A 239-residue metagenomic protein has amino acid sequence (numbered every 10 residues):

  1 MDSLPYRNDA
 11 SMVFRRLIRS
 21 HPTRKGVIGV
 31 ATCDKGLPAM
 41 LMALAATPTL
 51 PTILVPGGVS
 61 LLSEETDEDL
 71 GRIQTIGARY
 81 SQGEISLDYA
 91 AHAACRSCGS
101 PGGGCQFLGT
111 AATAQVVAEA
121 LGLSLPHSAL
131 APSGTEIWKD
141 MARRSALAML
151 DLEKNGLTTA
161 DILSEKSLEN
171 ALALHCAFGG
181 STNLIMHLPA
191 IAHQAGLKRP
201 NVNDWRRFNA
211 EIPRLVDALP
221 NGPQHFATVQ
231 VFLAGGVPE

Functional and structural regions predicted by a protein language model:
M1-D2, M42, A177-G180, L197-R199 (+2 more regions): Short glycine/threonine-rich loop-to-helix capping motif typified by GTGT followed within a few residues by an Asp-Pro
S3-N170, H175, A192-A195: Active-site cavity-forming subdomains of large catalytic enzyme subunits
V30-K35, C95-R96, N201-E239: Phosphate/diphosphate-binding loops
K35-A39, S60-S63, N183-I185, L215-V216 (+1 more regions): Flexible loop/turn segments at secondary-structure boundaries
G109-T113, N183-H187, G236: Catalytic-loop motifs flanking and including active-site residues across diverse enzymes
K154, A173-C176, H193-G196, A210-P213 (+2 more regions): Hydrophobic alpha-helix feature that most strongly marks membrane-spanning transmembrane helices and their immediate
A171-I185: Alpha-helical membrane segments and immediately flanking helix-loop junctions that form or couple to the substrate/ion
S181, M186-K198: Alpha-helical support elements that line or immediately flank enzyme active sites and cofactor-binding pockets
